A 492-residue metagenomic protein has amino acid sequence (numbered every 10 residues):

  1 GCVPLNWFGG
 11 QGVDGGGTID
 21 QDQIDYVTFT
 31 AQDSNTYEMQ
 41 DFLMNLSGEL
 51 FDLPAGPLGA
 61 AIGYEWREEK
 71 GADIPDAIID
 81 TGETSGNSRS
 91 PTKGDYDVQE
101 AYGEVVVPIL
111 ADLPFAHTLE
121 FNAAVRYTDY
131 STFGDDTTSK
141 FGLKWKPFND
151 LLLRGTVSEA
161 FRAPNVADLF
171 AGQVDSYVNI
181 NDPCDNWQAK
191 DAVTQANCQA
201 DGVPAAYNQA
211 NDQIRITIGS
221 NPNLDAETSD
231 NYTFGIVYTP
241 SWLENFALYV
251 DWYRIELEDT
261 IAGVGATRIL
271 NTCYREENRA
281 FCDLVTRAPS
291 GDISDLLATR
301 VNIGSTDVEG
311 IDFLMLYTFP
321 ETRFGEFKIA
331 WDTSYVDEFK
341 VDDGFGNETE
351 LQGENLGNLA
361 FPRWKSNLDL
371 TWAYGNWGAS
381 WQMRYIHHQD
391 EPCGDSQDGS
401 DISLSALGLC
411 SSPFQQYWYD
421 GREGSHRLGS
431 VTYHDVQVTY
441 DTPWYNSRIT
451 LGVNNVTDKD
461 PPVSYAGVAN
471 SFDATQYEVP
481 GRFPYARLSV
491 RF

Functional and structural regions predicted by a protein language model:
G1-V98, S158-A226, D251-E309, E350-G357: Surface-exposed, low-complexity loop segments enriched in small/polar and acidic residues
E38-Q40, D97-A101, D135-T137, I218 (+5 more regions): Residues that define the transmembrane beta-barrel architecture of outer-membrane proteins
L50, W66-A72, I109, V125-S131 (+12 more regions): Transmembrane beta-strands of outer-membrane beta-barrel pores
F51-L58, L110-L119, D150, D191 (+5 more regions): Short loop/turn motifs that connect adjacent beta-strands in outer-membrane beta-barrel proteins
L58-I62, G103, H117-A123, S139 (+10 more regions): Transmembrane beta-strands of outer-membrane beta-barrel proteins
A60-G71, D95-K146, S229-T233: Surface-exposed extracellular loop regions of Gram-negative outer-membrane beta-barrel proteins
I62, F121, A247, D251-G394: Gram-negative outer-membrane beta-barrel transporters
E258, D337, Q382-C410, T439-F492: C-terminal beta-signal and adjacent terminal beta-strands/loops of Gram-negative outer-membrane beta-barrel proteins
